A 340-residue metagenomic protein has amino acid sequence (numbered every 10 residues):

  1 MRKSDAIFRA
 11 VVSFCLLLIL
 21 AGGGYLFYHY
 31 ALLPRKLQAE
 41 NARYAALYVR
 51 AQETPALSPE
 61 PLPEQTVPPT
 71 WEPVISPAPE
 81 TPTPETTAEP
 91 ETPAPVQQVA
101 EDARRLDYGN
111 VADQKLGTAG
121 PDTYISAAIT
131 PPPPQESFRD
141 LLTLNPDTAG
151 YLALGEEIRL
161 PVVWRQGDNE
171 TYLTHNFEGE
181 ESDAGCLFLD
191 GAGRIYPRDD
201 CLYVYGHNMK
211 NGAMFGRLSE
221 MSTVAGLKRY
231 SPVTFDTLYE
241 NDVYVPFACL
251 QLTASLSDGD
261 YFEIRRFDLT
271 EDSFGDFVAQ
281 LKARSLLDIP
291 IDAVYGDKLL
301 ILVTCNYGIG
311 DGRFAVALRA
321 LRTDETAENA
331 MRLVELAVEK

Functional and structural regions predicted by a protein language model:
M1-L17: N-terminal Sec-pathway targeting helices
G22-E85, E89-K340: Solvent-exposed, non-transmembrane regions of membrane-associated and secreted proteins
